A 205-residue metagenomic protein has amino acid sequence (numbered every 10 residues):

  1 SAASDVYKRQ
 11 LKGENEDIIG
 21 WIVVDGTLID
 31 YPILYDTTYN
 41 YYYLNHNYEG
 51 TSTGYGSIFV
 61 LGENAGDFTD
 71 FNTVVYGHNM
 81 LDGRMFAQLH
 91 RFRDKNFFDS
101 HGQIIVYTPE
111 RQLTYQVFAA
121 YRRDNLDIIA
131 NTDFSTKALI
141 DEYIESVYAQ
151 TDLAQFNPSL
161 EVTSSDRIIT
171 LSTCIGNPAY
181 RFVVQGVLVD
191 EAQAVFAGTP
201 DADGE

Functional and structural regions predicted by a protein language model:
A2-Y7: Short, small-residue-biased leader/transition segments that mark boundaries at the very start of proteins
E16-I19, G26-L28, T53-Y55, F68-N72 (+4 more regions): Extracytoplasmic
D17-I18, T27-P32, Y39-N40, L81-D82: Primarily extracytoplasmic ectodomains and periplasmic/lumenal surface modules that are beta-strand-rich
I33-E49, T132, V187-V189: Short Gly/aromatic-enriched secondary-structure transition segments
E49-N131: Mid-length scaffold segments of soluble, non-membrane domains
V75-N79, H90, A119, N125-T170: Surface-exposed beta-strand/loop segments enriched in Pro/Gly
T151-E205: Extracellular/periplasmic metallocenter environments
